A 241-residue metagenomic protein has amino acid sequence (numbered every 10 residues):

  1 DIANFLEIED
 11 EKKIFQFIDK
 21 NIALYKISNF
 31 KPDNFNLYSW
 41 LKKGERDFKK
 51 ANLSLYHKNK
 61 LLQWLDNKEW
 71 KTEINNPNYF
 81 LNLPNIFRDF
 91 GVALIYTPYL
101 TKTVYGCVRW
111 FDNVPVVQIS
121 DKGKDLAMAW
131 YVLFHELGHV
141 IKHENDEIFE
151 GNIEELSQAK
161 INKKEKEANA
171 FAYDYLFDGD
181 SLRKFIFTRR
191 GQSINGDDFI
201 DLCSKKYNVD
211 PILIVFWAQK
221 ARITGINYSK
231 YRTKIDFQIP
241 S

Functional and structural regions predicted by a protein language model:
D1-S241: Active-site hotspot residues in diverse enzymes, especially metal/ion-binding acidic/histidine motifs
